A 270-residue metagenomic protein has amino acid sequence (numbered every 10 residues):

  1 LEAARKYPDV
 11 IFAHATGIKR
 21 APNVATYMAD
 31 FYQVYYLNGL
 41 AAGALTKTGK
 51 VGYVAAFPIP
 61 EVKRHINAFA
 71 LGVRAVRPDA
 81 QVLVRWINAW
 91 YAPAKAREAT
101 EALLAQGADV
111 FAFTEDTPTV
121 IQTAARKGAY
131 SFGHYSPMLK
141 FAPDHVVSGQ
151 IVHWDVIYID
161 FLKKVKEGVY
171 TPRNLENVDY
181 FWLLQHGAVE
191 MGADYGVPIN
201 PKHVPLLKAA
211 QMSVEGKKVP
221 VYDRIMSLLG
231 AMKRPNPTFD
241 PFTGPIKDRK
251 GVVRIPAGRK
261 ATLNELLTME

Functional and structural regions predicted by a protein language model:
L1-E270: A residue-level marker of the well-folded mature domains of exported/periplasmic proteins
